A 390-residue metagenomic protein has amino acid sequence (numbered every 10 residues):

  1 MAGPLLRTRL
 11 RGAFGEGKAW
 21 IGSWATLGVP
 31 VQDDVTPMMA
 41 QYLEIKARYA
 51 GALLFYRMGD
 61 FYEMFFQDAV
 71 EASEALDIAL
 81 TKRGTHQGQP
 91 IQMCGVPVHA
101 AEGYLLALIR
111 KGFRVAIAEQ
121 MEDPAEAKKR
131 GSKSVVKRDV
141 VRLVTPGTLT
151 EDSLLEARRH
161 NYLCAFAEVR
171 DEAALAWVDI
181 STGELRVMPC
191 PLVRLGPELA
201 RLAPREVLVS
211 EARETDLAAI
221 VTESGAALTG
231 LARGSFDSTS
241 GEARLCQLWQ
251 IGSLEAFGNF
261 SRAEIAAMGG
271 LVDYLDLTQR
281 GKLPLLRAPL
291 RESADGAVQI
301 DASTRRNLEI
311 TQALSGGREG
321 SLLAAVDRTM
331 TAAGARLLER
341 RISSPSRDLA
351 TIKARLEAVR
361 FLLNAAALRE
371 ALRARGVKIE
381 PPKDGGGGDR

Functional and structural regions predicted by a protein language model:
L5-L6, L10, L27: Leucine-biased recognition of intrinsically disordered, low-complexity hydrophobic segments
T8-L10, F14, A19, G387-G388: Local alpha-helix boundary/kink/capping signal
F14-A367, I379-P381: Basic, polar low-complexity surface loops/patches
R373-R390: Charged, amphipathic alpha-helical segments characteristic of ABC-type P-loop ATPases involved in chromosome
